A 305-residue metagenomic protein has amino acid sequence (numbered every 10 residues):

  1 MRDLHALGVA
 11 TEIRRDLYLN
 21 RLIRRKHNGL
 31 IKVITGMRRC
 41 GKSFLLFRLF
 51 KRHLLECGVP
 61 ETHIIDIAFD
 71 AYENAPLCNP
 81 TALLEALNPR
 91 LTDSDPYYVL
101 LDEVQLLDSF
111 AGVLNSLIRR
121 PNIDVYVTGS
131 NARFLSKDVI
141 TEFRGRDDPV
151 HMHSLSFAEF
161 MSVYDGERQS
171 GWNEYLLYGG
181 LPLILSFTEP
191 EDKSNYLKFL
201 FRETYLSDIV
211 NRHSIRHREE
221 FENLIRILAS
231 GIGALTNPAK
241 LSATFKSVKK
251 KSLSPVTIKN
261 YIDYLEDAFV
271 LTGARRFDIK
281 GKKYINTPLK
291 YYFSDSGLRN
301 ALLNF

Functional and structural regions predicted by a protein language model:
H5-A6, S130-A132, K137-L235, A239: Interdomain motor-coupling "hinge/lid" segment immediately C-terminal to the ATP-binding subdomain of NTP-driven enzymes
V9-H27: Pre-Walker A adenine-sensing motif
I34: Hydrophobic anchor at the beta1->P-loop junction of P-loop NTPases
R39: Walker A (P-loop) phosphate-binding loop of P-loop NTPases
S43: Walker A/P-loop
I65-P96: Short glycine-rich substrate-engagement loop in P-loop NTPases that contacts/grips substrate
A111-V127, N131-A132, I140-T141: Conserved catalytic/switch belt of AAA+ P-loop NTPases
P190, N195-F305: Accessory nucleic acid-recognition modules appended to NTPase machines
